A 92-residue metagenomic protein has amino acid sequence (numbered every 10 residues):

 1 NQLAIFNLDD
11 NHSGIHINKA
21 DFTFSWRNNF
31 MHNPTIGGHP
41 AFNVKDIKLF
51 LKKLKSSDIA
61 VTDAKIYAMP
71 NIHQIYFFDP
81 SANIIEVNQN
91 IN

Functional and structural regions predicted by a protein language model:
N1, F22-N28, D63: A short, acidic/glycine-rich surface segment
N1, T35, P70-I72: Loop/turn position at the start of each blade in beta-propeller repeats
N1-G14: Core segments of cupin and vicinal oxygen chelate
S13-H16, H39: Histidine-centered active-site/metal-ligand motif
N18-T23, N90-I91: Acetyl-CoA-dependent GNAT
N33-H39: Eukaryotic phosphotyrosine signaling hubs
F42, L51-N92: Vicinal oxygen chelate
